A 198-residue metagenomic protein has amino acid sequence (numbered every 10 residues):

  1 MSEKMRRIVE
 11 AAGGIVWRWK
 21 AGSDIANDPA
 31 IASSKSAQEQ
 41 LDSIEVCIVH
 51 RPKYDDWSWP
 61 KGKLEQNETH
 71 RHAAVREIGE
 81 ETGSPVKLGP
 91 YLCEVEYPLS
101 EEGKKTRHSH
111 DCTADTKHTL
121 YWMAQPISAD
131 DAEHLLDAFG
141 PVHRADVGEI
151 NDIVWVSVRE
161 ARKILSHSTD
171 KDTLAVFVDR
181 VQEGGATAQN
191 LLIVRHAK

Functional and structural regions predicted by a protein language model:
M1, H50-P52, A114-D115, G148: Intrinsically disordered, low-complexity regions enriched in Ser/Pro/Gly/Gln/His and often acidic
S2-W59, A188-K198: N-terminal strand-loop-strand
W19, I127, D179: Residue-level marker of positions within ordered structural domains that often coincide with functionally constrained
S34, G140-P141, V178-R180: A generic local structural motif
Q40-L41, T113-T116, G185-A186: Extracellular/periplasmic catalytic domains that process cell-envelope and extracellular macromolecules
P60, S109, R180-E183: Functional cleft and adjacent loop/helix regions within the main domain that mediate ligand binding or catalysis
L64-T169: Unchanged
H167-K198: An N-terminal RHG(E/S)-centered segment typical of histidine phosphatases
